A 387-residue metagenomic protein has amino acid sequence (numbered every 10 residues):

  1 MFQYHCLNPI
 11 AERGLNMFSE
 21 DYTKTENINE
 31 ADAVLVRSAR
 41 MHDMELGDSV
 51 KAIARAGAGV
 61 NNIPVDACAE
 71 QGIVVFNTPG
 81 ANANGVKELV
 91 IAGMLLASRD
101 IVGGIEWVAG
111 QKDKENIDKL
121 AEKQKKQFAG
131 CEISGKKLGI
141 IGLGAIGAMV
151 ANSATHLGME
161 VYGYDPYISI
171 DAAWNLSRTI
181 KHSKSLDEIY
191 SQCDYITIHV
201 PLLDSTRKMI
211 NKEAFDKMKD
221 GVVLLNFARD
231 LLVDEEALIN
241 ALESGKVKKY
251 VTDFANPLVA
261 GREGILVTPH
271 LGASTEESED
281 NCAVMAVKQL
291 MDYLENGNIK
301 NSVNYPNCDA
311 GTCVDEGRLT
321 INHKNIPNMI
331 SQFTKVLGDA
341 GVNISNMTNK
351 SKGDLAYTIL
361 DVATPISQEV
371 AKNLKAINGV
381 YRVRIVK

Functional and structural regions predicted by a protein language model:
M1-T78, N211, V223, D234-E236 (+4 more regions): An N-terminal-biased, well-structured beta-alpha scaffold segment characteristic of Rossmann-like dinucleotide-binding
Y4-C6, I140, I321: Hydrophobic Val/Ile/Leu positions in short beta-strands of Rossmann-like dinucleotide-binding domains
H42-E45, P166-V259, S274: Rossmann-like adenosine-cofactor binding region
P79-K137, D171, N301-V303: Phosphate-binding beta-alpha-beta segment of Rossmann-like dinucleotide-binding domains, i.e., the NAD(P)
K87-E106, N152-M159, M285-N298, T334-G338 (+1 more regions): Oxidoreductase and adenylate-handling cofactor-binding alpha/beta cores
L143-G144: Glycine-rich Rossmann-fold phosphate-binding loop(s) that bind the pyrophosphate of adenine dinucleotide cofactors
G147-A148: N-terminal Rossmann-fold NAD(P) dinucleotide-binding loop
Y250, E263, L271-K387: NAD(P)-dependent dehydrogenase/reductase Rossmann-like domain
